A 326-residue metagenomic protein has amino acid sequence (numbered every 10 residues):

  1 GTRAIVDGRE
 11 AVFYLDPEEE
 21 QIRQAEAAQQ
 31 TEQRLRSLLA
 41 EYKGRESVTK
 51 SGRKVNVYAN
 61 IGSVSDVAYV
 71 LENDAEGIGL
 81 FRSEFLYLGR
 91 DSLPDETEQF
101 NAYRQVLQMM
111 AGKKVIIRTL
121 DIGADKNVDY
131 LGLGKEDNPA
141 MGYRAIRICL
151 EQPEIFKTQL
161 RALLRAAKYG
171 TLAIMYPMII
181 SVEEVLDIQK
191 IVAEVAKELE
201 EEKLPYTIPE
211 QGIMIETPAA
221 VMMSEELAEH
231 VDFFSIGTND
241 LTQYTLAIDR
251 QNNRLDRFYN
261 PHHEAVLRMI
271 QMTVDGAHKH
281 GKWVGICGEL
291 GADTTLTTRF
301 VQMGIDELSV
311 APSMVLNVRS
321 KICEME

Functional and structural regions predicted by a protein language model:
G1-E26: Conserved glycine-bearing catalytic or ligand-binding loops at nucleotide- and phosphate-handling centers of large
A28-E32: Feature 9007 captures long, charged alpha-helical oligomerization segments
R34-E326: Conserved alpha/beta-domain cores
